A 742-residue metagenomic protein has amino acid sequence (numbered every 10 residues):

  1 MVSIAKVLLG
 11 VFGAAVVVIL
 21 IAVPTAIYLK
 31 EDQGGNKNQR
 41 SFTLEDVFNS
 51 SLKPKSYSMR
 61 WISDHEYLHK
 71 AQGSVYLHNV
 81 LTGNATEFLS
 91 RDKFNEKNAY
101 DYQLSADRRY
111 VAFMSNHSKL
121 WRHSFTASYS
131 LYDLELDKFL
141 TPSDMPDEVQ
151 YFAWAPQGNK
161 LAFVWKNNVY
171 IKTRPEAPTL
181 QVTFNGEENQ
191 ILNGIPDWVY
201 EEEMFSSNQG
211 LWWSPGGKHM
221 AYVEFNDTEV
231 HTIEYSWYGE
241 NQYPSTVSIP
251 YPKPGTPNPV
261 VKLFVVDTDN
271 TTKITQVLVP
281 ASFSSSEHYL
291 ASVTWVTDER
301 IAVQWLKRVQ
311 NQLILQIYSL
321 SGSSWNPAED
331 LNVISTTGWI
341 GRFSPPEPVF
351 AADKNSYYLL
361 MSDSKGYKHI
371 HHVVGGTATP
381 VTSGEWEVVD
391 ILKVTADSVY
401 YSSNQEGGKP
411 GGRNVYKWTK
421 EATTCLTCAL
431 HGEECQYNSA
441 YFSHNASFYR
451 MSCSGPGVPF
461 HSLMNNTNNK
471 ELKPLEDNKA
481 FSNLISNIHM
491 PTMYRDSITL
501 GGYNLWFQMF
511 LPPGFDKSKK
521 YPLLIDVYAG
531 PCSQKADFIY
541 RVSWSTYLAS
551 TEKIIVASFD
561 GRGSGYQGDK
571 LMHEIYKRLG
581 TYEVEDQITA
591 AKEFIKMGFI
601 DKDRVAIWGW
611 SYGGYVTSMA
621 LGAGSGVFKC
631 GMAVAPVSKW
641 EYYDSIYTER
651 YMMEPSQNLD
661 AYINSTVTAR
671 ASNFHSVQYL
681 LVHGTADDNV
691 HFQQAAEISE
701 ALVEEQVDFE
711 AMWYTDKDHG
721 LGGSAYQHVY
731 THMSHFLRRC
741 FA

Functional and structural regions predicted by a protein language model:
M1-F448, S454-H461, A536-D537: Beta-propeller folds
H231-I233, L290-A291, L306, T427-A742: Serine-hydrolase catalytic core recognition
